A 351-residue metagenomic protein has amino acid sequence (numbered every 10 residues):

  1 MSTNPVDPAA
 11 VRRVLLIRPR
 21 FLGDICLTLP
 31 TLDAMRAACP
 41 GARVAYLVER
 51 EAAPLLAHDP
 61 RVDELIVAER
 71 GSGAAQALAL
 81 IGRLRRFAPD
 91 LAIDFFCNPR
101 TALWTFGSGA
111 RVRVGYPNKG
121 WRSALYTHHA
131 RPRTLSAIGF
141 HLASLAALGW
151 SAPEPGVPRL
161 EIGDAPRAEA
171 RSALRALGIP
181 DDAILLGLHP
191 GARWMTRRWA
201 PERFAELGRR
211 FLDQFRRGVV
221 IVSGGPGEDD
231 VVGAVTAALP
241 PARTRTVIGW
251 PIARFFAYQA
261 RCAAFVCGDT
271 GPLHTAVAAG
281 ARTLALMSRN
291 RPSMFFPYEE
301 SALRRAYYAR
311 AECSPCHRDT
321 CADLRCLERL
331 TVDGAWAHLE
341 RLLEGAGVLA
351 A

Functional and structural regions predicted by a protein language model:
M1-A351: Catalytic machinery of carbohydrate-active enzymes, primarily nucleotide-sugar-dependent glycosyltransferases
